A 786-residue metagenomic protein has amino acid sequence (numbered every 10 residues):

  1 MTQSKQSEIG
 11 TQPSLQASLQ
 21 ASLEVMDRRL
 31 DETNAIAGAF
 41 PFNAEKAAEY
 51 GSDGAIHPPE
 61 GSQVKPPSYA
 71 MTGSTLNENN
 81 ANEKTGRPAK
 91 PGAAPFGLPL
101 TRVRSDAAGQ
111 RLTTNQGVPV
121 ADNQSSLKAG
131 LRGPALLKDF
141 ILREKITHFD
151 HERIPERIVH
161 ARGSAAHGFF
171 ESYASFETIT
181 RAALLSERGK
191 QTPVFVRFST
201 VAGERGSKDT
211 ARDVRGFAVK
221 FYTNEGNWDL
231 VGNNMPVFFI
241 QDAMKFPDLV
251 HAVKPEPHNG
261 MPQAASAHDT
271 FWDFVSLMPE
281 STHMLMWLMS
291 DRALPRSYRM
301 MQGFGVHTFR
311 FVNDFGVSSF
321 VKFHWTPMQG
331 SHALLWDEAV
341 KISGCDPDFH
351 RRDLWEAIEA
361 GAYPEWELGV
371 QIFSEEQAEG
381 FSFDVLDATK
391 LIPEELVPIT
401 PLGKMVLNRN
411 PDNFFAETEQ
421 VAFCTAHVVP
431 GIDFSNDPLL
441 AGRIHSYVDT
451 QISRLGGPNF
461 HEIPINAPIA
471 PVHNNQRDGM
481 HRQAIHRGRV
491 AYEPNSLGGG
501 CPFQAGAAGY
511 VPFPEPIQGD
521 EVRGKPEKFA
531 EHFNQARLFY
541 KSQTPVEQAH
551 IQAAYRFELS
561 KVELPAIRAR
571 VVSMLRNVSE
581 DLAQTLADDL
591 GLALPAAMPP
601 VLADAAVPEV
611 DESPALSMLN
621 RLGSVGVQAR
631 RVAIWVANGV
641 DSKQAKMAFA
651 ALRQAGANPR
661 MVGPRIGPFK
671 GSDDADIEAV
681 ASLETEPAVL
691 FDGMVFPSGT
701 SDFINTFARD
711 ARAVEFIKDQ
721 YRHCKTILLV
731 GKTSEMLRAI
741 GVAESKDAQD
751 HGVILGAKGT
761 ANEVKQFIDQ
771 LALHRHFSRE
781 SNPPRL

Functional and structural regions predicted by a protein language model:
T2-S642, K646-Q654, N658, G663-E684 (+3 more regions): Active-site-adjacent core segments of small-molecule enzymes
L564, G693-G699, A713-A739: Catalytic nucleophile loop
I666-F669, S734-L737, A761: Short gly/pro/ser/thr-enriched loop/turn and capping motifs at secondary-structure boundaries
A688-V689: A short, aliphatic-rich alpha-helical micro-motif
S701-A713: Glycine/threonine-rich flexible loop motifs
A743-Q749: Class I SAM-dependent methyltransferase SAM-binding "motif I" and its flanking Rossmann-like core
D750-L786: A charged, well-structured terminal subsegment
